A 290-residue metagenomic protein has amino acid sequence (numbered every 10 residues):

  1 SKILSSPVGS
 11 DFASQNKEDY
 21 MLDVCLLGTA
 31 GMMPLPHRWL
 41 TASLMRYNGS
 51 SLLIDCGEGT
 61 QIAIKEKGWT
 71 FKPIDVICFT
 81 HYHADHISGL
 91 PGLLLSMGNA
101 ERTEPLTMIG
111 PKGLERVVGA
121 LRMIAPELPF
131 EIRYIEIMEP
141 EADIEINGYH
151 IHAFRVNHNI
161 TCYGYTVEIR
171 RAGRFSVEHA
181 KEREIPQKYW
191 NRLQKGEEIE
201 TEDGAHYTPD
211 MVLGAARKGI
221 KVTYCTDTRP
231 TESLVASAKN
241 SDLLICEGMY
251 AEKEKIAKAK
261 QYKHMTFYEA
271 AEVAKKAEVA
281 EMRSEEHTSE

Functional and structural regions predicted by a protein language model:
I3-S5, G9-Y20: Short, Lys/Arg-enriched N-terminal segments with co-localized hydrophobic residues within the first ~10-30 amino acids
Y20-K67, P105, Y165-V167, G214-C225 (+1 more regions): Conserved beta-strand hairpin/beta-sheet module of binuclear metal-dependent hydrolase folds, prominently
L35-P36, Y149-Y224, T228-A236, L243-I245: Active-site-proximal loop/helix segment associated with metal-binding centers of metalloenzymes
I54-G57, I74-Y82, P111, T223-T228 (+2 more regions): Active-site neighborhood of phospho(di)ester-bond hydrolases with catalytic His/Asp-centered motifs
E58-I109, R133-M138: Active-site metal-binding motif and surrounding structural segment of the metallo-beta-lactamase
P73, K239-N240: Alpha-helix C-terminal capping/helix-to-coil transition sites in glycosyltransferase folds
K260-E269: Charged helix-capping and loop-helix junction motifs
H287-E290: Conserved small/polar residues in nucleotide/adenosyl-binding loops
